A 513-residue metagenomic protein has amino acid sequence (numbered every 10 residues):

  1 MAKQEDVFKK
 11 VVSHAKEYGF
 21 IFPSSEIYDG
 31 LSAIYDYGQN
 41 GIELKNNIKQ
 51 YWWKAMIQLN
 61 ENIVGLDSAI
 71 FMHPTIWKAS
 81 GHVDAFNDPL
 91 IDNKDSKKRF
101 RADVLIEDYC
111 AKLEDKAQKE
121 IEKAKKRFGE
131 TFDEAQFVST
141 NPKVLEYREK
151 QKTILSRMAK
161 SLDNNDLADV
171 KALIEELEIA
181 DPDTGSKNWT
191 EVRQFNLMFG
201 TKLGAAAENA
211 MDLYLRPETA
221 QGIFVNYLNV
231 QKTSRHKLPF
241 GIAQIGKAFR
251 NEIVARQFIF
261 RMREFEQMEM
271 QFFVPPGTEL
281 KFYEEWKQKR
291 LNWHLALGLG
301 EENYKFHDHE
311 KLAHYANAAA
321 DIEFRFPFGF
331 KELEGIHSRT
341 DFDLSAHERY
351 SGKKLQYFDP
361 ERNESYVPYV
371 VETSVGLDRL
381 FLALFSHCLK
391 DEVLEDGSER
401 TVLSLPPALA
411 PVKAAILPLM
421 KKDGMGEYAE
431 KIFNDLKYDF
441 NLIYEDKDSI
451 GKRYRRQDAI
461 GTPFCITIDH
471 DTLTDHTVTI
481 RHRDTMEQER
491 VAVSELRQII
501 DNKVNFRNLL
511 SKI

Functional and structural regions predicted by a protein language model:
M1-I513: NTP/phosphate- and nucleic-acid-binding module
